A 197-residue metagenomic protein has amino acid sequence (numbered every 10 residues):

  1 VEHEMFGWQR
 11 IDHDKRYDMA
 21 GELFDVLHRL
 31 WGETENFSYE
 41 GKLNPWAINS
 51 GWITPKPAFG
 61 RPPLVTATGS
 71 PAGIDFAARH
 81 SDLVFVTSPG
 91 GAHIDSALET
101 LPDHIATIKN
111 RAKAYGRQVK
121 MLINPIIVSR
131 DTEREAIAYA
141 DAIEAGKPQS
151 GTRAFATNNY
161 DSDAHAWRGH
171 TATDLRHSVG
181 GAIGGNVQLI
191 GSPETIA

Functional and structural regions predicted by a protein language model:
E4-F6, F76: Short, solvent-exposed loop/turn and secondary-structure capping segments
F6-Q9, H13-P57, S88, I94-A197: An alpha-helical appendage that flanks or caps ligand/catalytic pockets
R29, A78-R79: Solvent-exposed polar/charged
R61-P63: Short active-site oxyanion
A67-F76, G191-A197: Short, acidic/polar
R79-F85: Glycine-enriched alpha-helix->loop->beta-strand junction motifs that scaffold or abut catalytic
